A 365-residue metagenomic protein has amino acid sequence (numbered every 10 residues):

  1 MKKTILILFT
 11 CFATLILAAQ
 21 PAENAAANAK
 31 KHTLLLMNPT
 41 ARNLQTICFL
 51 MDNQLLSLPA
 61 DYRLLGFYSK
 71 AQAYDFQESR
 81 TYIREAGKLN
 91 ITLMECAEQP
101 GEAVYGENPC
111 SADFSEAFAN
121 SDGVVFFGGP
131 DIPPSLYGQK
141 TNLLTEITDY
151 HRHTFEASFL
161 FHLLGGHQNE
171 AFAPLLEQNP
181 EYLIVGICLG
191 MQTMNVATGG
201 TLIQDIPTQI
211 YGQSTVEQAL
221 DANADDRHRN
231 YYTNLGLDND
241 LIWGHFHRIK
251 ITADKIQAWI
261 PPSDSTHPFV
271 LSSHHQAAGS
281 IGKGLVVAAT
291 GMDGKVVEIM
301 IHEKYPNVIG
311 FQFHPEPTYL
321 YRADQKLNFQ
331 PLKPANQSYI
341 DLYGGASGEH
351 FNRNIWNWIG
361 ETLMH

Functional and structural regions predicted by a protein language model:
K2-I5, A19-V185, V196-I203, P207-P262 (+5 more regions): N-terminal beta1-alpha1 cap of cysteine-dependent amidohydrolase-like domains
F9-A18: Hydrophobic h-region of N-terminal signal peptides that target proteins for export in Gram-negative bacteria
C188: Catalytic nucleophile serine of serine hydrolases, specifically the conserved "nucleophile elbow" pentapeptide
M191: Catalytic nucleophile loop
